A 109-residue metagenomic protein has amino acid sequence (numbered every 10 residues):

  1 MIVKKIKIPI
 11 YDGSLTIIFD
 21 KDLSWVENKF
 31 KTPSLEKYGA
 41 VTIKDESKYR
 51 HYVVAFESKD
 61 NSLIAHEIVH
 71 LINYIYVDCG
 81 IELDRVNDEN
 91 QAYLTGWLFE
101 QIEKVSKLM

Functional and structural regions predicted by a protein language model:
M1-I10, K29-F30: Active-site-proximal or metal-binding-adjacent scaffold patches in catalytic folds
Y11-I17: N-terminal glycine-/serine-/threonine-rich beta1-alpha1-beta2 phosphate-ribose binding loop of Rossmann-like
I18-K59, L71-I75: Active-site scaffold of zinc-dependent metalloenzymes
F56, D60, G80-N87: Conserved aromatic-histidine-acidic binding/catalytic patches
N61-A65: A basic- and aromatic-enriched beta-loop-alpha substructure that forms the phosphate/nucleotide- and DNA/RNA-contacting
I68-R85: Catalytic Zn2+-binding segment of zinc metalloproteases
E82-M109: Post-HExxH zinc-binding segment in Zn-dependent metallohydrolases
